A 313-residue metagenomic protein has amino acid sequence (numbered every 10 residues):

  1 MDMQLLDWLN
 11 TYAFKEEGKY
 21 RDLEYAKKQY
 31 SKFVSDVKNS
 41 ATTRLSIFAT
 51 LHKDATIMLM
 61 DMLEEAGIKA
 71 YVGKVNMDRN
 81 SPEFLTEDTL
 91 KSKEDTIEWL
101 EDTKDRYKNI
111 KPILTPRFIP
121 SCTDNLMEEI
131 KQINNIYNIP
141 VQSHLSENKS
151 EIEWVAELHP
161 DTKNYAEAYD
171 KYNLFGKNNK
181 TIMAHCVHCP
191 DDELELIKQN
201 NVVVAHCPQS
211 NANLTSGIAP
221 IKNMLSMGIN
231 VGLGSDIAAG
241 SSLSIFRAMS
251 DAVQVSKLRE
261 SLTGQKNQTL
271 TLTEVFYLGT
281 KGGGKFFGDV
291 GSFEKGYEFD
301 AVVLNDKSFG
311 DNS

Functional and structural regions predicted by a protein language model:
M1-K28, K74-T89, N148-N178, N200-V203 (+1 more regions): Active-site gating loops and adjacent loop-to-helix segments of metal-dependent hydrolytic enzymes
D2-I68, S92-R106: Alpha-helical scaffold segments that flank or form the walls of functional sites
A41, L63, L114, H144 (+9 more regions): Divalent metal-coordination and catalytic microenvironments
T56-H188: Metal-coordinating catalytic core of metallo-dependent amide/deamination hydrolases
V75-D78, E147, P208-N213, I237-A239: Short, acidic/turn-prone active-site loops that include or flank metal/cofactor- and phosphate-binding residues
K171-K177, K222-S308: His/Asp/Glu-enriched, well-ordered alpha-helical/loop segment that forms or immediately abuts the divalent-metal
P190-D192, K198-S235: A conserved active-site cap/scaffold subdomain adjacent to cofactor or substrate pockets
G310-S313: Short, surface-exposed loop/helix-turn segments at secondary-structure junctions that function as lids/hinges flanking
